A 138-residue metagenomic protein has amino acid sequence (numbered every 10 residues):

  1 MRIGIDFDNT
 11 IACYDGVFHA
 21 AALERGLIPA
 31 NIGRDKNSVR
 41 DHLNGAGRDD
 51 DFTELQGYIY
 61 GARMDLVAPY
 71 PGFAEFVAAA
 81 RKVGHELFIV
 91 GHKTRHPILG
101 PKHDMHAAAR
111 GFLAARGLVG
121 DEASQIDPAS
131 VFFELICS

Functional and structural regions predicted by a protein language model:
M1-D51: Active-site neighborhood of HAD-like aspartate-dependent phosphohydrolases
T10-I11, F18, K93-P97, S138: Short, solvent-exposed loop/turn segments at secondary-structure junctions
I11, P69, K102: Charged, low-complexity surface patches
G45-Y60, H85-F88: Short, basic/glycine-rich phosphate-binding loops at helix/coil junctions that contact nucleotide phosphates
L55-V67, T94-G100, P128, F132-F133: Surface-exposed cleft-lining segments at the edges of enzyme active sites
M64-D65, F73-L113: Substrate-recognition element of Asp-dependent hydrolases with the DxDx(T/V) motif
H85, P101-S138: C-terminal cap/substrate-recognition subdomain and adjoining C-terminal extension of metal-dependent phosphatase-like
